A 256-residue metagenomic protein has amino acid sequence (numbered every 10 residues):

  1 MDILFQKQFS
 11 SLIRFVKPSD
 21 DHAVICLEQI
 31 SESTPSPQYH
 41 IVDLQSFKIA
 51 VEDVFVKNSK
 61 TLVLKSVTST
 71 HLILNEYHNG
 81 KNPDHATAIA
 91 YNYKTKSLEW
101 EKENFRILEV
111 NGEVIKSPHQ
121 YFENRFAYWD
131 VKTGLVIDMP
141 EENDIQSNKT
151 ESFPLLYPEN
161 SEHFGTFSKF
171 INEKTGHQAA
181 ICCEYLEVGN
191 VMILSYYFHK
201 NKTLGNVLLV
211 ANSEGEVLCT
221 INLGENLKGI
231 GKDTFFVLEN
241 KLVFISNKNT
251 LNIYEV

Functional and structural regions predicted by a protein language model:
M1-F9, T34-F55, P83-E103, R125-A179 (+2 more regions): Surface-exposed loop/turn elements that mediate protein-protein interactions on large endomembrane-trafficking
D2-L4, I25-Q29, V51, N75-H78 (+6 more regions): Intrinsically disordered, low-complexity segments enriched in polar/charged residues with Gly/Pro, especially when
Q8-H22, V54-S69, E101-P118, E141-E162 (+2 more regions): Repeated scaffold domains used in trafficking and secretory/extracellular systems, primarily beta-propellers
V16-S33, S69-P83, E113-D130, D138 (+3 more regions): Short beta-strand elements that form the blades of beta-propeller/WD-repeat-like and other beta-sheet-rich scaffold
Q38-S66, H71-N75, L194-S195, L204: Eukaryotic alpha-helical scaffold "rod" segments
V63-V67, N79-P83, I89-Y91: Short, charge-rich binding segments
